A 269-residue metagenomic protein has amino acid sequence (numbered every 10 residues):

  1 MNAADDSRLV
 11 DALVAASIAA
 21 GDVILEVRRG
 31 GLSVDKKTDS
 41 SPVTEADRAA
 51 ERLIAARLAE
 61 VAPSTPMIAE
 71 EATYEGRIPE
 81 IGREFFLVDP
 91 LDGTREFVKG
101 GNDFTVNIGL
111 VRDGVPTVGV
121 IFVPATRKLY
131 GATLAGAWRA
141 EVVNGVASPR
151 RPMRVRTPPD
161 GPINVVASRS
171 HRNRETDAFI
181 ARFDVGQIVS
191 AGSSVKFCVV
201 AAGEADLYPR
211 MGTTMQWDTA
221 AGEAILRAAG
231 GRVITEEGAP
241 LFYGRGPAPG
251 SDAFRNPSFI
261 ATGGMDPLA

Functional and structural regions predicted by a protein language model:
M1-A15, A181, C198-A269: Oxyanion/phosphate-interacting regions
M1-L91, R174-A181, A239, D266: N-terminal subdomain of lithium-sensitive/metallo-dependent phosphomonoesterases centered on the IMPase/IPPase/PAP
I24, D47, L58, T94 (+5 more regions): Residue-level signal for inorganic ion chemistry
L32-D35, D184-V189, R232-V233: Short secondary-structure junctions
A50, V106, K196-F197, G222-E223: Short, hydrophobic alpha-helical packing/hinge segments within bilobed ligand-binding/sensory domains
G82-I121: Glycine-rich active-site/cofactor-binding loop and its immediate structural neighborhood
I108-C198, R245-A269: Acidic beta-strand-loop-alpha-helix segment within the catalytic core of divalent metal-dependent phosphate-processing
